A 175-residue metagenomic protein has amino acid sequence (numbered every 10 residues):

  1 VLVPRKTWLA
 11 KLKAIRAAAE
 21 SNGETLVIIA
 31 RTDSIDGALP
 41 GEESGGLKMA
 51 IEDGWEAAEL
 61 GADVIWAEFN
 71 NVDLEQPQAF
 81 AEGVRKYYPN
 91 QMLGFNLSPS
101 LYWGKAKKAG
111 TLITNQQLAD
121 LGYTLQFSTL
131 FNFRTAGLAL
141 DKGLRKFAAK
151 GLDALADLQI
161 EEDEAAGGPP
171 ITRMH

Functional and structural regions predicted by a protein language model:
V1-S128, D141, R145: Alpha/beta enzyme core
I113-D120, T129-H175: Extended, intrinsically disordered, low-complexity segments
